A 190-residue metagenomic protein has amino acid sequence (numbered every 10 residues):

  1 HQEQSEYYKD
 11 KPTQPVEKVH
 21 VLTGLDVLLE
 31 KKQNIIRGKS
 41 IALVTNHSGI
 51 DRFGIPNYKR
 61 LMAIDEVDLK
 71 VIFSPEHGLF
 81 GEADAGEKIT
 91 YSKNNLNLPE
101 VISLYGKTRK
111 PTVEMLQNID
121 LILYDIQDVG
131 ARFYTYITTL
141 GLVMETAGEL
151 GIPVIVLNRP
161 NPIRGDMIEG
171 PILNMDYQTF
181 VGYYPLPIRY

Functional and structural regions predicted by a protein language model:
H1-L22: Sec-dependent signal peptide cleavage junction
H20-V67: N-terminal phosphate-binding or glycine-rich loops at protein starts, especially the Walker A/P-loop of NTPases
E66-V67, A147-P153: A short helix->loop->beta-strand "cap" motif at the edges of active sites that frequently abuts
D68-H77: Short internal beta-strands
G81-A85, I155-Y177: Glycine-rich, charge-decorated loop segments at or immediately adjacent to ligand/cofactor-binding or catalytic sites
E87-I119, A131: Glycine-rich oxoanion-binding loops at beta->alpha junctions
D128-L140: Glycine/threonine-rich flexible loop motifs
N174-Y190: Acidic, His- and aromatic-enriched active-site or binding-groove loops in soluble protein domains that engage sugars
